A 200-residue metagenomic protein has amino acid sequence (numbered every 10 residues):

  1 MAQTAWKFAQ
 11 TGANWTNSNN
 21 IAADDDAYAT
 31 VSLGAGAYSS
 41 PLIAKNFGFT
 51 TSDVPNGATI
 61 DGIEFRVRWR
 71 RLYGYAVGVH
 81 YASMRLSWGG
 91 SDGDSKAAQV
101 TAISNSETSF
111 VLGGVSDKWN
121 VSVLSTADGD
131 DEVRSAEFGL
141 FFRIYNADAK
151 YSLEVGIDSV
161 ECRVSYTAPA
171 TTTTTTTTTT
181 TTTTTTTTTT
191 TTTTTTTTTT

Functional and structural regions predicted by a protein language model:
M1-T171: Disulfide-rich extracellular domains of secreted proteins
T171-T200: Extracellular mucin-like PTS domains
